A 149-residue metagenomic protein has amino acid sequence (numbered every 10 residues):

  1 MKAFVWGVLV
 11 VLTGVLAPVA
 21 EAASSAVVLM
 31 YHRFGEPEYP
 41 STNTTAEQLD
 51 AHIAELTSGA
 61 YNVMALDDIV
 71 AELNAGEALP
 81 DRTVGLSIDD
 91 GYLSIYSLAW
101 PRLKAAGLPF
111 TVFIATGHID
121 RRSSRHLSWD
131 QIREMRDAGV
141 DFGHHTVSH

Functional and structural regions predicted by a protein language model:
M1-V5: Positively charged n-region of N-terminal signal peptides that target proteins for export
W6-V15: Bacterial N-terminal signal peptides
P18-A22: Sec/Tat signal peptide C-region and signal peptidase I cleavage site
A23-A26, V70-E72: Short hydrophobic/aromatic-rich motifs at helix boundaries and adjacent loops
S24-P40, G59, P80-V84, Y92-H149: Metal-dependent polysaccharide deacetylase catalytic core of the NodB/CE4 family, i.e., the active-site-bearing domain
T44-A78: C-terminal domain-boundary segment and adjacent tail
